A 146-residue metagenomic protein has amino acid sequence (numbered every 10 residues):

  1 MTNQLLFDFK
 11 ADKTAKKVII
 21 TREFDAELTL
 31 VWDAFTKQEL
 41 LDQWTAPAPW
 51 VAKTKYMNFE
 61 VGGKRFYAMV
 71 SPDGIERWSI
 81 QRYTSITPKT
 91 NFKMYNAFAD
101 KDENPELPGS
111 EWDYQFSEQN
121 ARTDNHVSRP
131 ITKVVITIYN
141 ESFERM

Functional and structural regions predicted by a protein language model:
M1-V51: Hydrophobic ligand-binding cavity/cleft-lining segments
A15-T21, K64, W78, N91 (+2 more regions): Intrinsic-disorder/low-complexity, polar/charged segments enriched in Ser/Thr/Lys/Arg/Asp/Glu/Gln
I19, E39-E76: Short beta-edge strand/loop motif at the mouth of beta-sheet-based domains
R22, T54-K55, S79-S85, S110-E118: Hydrophobic/aromatic beta-strand elements that line small-molecule binding cavities or substrate pockets in beta-rich
L28-T29, N58-E60, T84-N91, Q115-D124: A short, structured loop/turn motif at beta-sheet edges
V31-W32, L41, R65, Y83 (+3 more regions): Hydrophobic pocket/interface hotspot
K64-Y95: Helix-adjacent hinge/juxtasegments
Y95-R145: Beta-strand/loop substructures that line and gate deep hydrophobic ligand-binding cavities in soluble
